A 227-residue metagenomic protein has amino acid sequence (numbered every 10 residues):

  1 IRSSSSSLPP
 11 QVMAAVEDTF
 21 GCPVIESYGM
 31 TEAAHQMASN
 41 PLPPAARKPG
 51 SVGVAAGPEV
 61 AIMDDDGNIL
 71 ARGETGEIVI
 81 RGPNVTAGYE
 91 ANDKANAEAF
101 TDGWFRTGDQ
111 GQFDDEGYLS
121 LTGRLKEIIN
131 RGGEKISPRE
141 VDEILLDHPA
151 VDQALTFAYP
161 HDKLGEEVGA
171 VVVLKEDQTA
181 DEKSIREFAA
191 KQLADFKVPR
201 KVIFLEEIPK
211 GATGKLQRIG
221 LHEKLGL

Functional and structural regions predicted by a protein language model:
I1-R47, E59-A61, D66-N68: Gly/Ser/Thr-rich phosphate-binding loop
R2, M63-D64, R72, T107 (+3 more regions): Hydrophobic alpha-helical segments, especially N-terminal targeting/anchoring helices
S5, G29, G53, D109 (+1 more regions): Active-site glycine-centered loops adjacent to acidic/histidine catalytic or metal-binding residues that shape
I25-E32, V52-A55, F157-Y159, I203: Beta-strand->loop->alpha-helix junctions that form or flank phosphate-binding loops in nucleotide-handling enzymes
H35, G50, A56-P58, G76 (+3 more regions): Change "...and in nucleic-acid phosphodiester-cleaving endonucleases..." to "...and in nucleic-acid processing enzymes
K48, A61-V79, Q112-E116, Q178-E182 (+1 more regions): Conserved beta-loop-beta connector loops within the AMP-binding
V54-G57, N68-A99, I136: Conserved ATP/PPi-binding loop(s) of AMP-dependent carboxylate-activating enzymes
G82, A87-G88, A95, Q110-K197 (+3 more regions): AMP-binding/adenylate-forming catalytic core of the ANL superfamily
